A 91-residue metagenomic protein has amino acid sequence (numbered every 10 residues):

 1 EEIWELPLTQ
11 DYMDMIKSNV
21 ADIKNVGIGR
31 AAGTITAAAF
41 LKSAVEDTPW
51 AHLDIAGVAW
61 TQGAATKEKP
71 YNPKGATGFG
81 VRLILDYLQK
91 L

Functional and structural regions predicted by a protein language model:
E1-L91: A generic structural signal for tightly packed, nonpolar segments enriched in small/aliphatic residues
